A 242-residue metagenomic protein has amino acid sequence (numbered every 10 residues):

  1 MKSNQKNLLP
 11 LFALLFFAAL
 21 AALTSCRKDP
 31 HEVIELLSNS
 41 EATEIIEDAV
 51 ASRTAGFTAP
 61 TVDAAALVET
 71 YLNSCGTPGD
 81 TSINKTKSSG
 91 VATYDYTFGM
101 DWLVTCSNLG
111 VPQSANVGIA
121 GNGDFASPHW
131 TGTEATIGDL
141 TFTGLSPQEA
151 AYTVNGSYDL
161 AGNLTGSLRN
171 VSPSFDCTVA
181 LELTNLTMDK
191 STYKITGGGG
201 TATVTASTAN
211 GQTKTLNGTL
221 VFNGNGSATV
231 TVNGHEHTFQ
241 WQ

Functional and structural regions predicted by a protein language model:
M1-A49: Bacterial Sec-dependent N-terminal signal peptides
K28-Q242: Low-complexity, intrinsically disordered segments exposed to solvent
